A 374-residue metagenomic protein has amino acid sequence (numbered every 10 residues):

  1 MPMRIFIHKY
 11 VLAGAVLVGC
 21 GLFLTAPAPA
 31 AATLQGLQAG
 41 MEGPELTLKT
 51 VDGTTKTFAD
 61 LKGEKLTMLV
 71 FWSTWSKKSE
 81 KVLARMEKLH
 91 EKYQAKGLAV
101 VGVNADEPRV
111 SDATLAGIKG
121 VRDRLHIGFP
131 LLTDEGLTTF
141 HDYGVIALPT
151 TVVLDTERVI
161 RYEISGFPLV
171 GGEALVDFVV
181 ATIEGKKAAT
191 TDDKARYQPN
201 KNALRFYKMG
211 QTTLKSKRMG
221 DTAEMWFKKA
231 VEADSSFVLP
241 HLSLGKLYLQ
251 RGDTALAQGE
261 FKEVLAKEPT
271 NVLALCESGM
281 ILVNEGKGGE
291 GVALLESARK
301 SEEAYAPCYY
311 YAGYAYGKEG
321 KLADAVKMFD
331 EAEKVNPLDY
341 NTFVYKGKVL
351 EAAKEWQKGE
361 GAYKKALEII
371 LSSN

Functional and structural regions predicted by a protein language model:
A30-A59: N-terminal "domain-start" segment that seeds a small globular fold
T47, I118-T150, P307, Y311: Short, internal strand/loop/helix patches that form the active-site neighborhood or redox-interaction surface
T57-S79: Short active-site neighborhood of thiol/selenol oxidoreductases, capturing the structured segment around
E80-R124, G136-F140: Structural microenvironment flanking redox-active thiols in thiol-disulfide oxidoreductases
V159-M219, M225: Thiol-/selenol-based redox modules, centered on thioredoxin-like and closely related oxidoreductase domains
K217-K228, Q250-E263, N284-S297, E319-E331 (+1 more regions): Structural signature of tandem alpha-helical TPR/SEL1-like repeats, specifically the intra-repeat loop/turn
